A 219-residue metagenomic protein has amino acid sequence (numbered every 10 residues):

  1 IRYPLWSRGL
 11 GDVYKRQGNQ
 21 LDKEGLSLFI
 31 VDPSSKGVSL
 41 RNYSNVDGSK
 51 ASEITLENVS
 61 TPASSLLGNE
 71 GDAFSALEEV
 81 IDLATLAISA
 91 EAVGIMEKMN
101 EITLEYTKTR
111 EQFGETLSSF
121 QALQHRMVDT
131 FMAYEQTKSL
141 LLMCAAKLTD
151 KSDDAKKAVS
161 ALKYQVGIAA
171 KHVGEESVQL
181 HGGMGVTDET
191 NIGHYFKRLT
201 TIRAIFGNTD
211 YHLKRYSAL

Functional and structural regions predicted by a protein language model:
I1-Y14: Single conserved hydrophobic/aromatic residue that forms the stacking wall/gate of nucleotide- or nucleobase-binding
R8, D22-G25, S34, K50-T55 (+4 more regions): A generic structural signal for well-ordered coil/turn residues at beta-strand boundaries that shape enzyme active-site
R8, N19-K23, S44-S49, N69 (+1 more regions): Solvent-exposed alpha-helices and their adjacent loops that cap or buttress functional pockets in soluble metabolic
D12, I30, E53-T55, A87 (+1 more regions): Structured core elements
F29, I54-L56, M96, T137: Residue-level signal for inorganic ion chemistry
V31-N69: Flexible, small-/acidic-enriched active-site or ligand-binding loops
T55, S60, F74-I81, A87: Helix-biased detector of long, well-ordered alpha-helical tracts
E79-L219: Alpha-helical interface subdomain recognition
